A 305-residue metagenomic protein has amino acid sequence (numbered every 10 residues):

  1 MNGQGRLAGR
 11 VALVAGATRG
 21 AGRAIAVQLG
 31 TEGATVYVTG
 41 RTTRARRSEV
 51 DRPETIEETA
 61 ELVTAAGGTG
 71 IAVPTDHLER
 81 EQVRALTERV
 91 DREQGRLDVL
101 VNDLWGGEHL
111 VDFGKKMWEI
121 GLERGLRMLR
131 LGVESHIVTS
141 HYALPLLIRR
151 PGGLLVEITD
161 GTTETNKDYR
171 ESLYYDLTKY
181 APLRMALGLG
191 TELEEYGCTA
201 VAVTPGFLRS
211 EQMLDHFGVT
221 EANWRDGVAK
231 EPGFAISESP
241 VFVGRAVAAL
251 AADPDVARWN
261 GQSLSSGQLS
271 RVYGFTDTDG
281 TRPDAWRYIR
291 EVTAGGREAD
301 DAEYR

Functional and structural regions predicted by a protein language model:
M1-Q94, W105-W118, E123-R124, D300: Short-chain dehydrogenase/reductase
R10, G68-T69, R96-L97, E134 (+3 more regions): Active-site loop of short-chain dehydrogenase/reductase
A15, L97-L110, G132, V156-E157 (+1 more regions): Rossmann-fold scaffold of SDR-type NAD(P)-dependent oxidoreductases
L29, R96, L183, L193-S210 (+1 more regions): Conserved Rossmann-fold SDR core element
R92, R127-R149, T163, G190-T191 (+1 more regions): Amphipathic alpha-helical dimer-interface segment in Rossmann-like NAD(P)H-dependent oxidoreductases
G106-L110, W118-L122, I148, G153-E195 (+1 more regions): Catalytic loop of short-chain dehydrogenase/reductase
G125, S135-S140, L154, E164 (+3 more regions): Conserved internal alpha-helix within the Rossmann fold of NAD(P)-dependent oxidoreductases
A202, A222-R305: C-terminal helical subdomain
